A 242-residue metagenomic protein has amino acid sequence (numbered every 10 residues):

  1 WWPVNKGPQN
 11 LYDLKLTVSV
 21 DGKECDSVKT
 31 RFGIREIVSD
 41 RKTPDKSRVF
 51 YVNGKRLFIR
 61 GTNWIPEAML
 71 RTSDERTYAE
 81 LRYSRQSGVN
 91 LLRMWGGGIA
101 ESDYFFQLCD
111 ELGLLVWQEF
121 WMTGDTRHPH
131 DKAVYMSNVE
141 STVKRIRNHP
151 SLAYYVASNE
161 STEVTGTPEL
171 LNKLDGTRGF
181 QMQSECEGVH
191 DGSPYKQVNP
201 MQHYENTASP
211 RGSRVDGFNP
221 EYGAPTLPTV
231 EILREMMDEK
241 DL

Functional and structural regions predicted by a protein language model:
W1-W95, A100, E111, T177: Secreted/periplasmic carbohydrate-active enzymes, especially glycoside hydrolases
L91-L242: Substrate-binding/catalytic cleft of secreted carbohydrate-active enzymes, primarily glycoside hydrolases
